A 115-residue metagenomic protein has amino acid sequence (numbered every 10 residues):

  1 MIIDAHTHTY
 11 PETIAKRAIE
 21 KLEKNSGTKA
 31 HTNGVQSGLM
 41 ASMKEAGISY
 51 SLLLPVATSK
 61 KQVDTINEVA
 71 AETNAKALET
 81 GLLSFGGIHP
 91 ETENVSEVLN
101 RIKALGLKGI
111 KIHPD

Functional and structural regions predicted by a protein language model:
M1-Q62: An N-terminally biased module of ancient metal coordination in phosphate/nucleic-acid-related enzymes
S49-Y50, T58-D115: Active-site gating/metal-coordination segments in enzymes
